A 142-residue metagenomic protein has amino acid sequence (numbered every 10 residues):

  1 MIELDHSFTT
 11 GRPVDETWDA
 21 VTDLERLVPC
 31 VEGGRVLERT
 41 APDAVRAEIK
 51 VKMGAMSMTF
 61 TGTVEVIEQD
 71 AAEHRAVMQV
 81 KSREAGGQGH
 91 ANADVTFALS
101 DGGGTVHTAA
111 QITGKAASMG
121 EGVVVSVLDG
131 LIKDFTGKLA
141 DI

Functional and structural regions predicted by a protein language model:
M1-A44, E48, G54: Hydrophobic ligand-binding cavity/cleft-lining segments
M1-S7, A44-R46, T59-T61, R75 (+2 more regions): Intrinsic-disorder/low-complexity, polar/charged segments enriched in Ser/Thr/Lys/Arg/Asp/Glu/Gln
S7-T9, K50-K52, E65, T96-A98 (+1 more regions): Generic structural detector for well-ordered beta-strands
P13-D19, V123, V127, L131: Short amphipathic alpha-helical segments
E38-S82: Glycine-rich portal/gate segments that line the openings of hydrophobic small-molecule binding cavities
E68, V77, K81-V127: Beta-strand/loop substructures that line and gate deep hydrophobic ligand-binding cavities in soluble
K133-F135: Compositionally biased, intrinsically disordered linkers/stalks adjacent to structured regions
G137-I142: Short, highly charged C-terminal tails/helix-capping segments
